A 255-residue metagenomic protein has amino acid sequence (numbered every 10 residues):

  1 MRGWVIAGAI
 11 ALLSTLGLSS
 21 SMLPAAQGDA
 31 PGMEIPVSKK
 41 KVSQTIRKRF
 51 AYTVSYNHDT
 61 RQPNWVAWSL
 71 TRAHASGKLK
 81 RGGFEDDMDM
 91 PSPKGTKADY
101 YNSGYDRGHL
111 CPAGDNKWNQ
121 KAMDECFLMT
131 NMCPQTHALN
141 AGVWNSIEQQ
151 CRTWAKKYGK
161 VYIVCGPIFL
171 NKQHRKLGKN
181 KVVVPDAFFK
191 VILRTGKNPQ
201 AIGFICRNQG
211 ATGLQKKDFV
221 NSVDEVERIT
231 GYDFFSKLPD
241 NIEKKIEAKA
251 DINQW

Functional and structural regions predicted by a protein language model:
R2-W255: Domain-level detector for secreted/extracellular nuclease and nuclease-toxin modules, and for the ENPP-like C-terminal
